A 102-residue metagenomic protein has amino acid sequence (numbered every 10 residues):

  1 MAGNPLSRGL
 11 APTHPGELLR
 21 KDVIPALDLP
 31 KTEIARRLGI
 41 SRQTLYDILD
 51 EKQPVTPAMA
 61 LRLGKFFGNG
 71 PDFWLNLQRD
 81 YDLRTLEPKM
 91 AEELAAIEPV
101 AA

Functional and structural regions predicted by a protein language model:
M1-S7, A102: Intrinsically disordered, low-complexity and often Lys/Arg-enriched segments
P5-L29, F73: A short, Lys/Arg-rich alpha-helix, primarily the initiator
R20, R42-L45, P71: Alpha-helical structural signal
I24, A35, G64: The alpha-helix within a helix-turn-helix
L29-D47: Short alpha-helical DNA-recognition segment
G39, D50, R79: Residue-level detection of the helix-turn-helix DNA-binding "recognition helix"
K52-K65: Short, basic-rich loop-to-helix N-cap that marks the start of a DNA-contacting helix
L75-A102: Short, charged recognition helix plus adjacent turn of helix-turn-helix-like nucleic-acid-binding domains
